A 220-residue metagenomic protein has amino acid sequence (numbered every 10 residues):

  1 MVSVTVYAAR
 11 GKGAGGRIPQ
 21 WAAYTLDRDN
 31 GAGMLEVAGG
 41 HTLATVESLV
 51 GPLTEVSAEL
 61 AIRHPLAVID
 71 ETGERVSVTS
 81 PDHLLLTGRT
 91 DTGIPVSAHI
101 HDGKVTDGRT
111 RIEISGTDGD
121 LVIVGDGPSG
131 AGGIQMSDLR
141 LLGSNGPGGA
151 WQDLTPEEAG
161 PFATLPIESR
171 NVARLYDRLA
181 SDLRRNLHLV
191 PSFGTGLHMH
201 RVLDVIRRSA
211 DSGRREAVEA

Functional and structural regions predicted by a protein language model:
M1-S77, G213: Predominantly a Rossmann-like dinucleotide-binding segment in NAD(P)-dependent oxidoreductases
M1-V4, A58, S97-I100, I123-D126: Beta-strand scaffold of nucleotide-dependent catalytic cores
G40, H99-G108: Glycine-rich phosphate/pyrophosphate-binding beta-alpha loops
L53, I94-P95, D118-D120: Structural motif
P65-E71, R75-S77, L85-T90, E113 (+1 more regions): C-terminal glycine/acidic-rich active-site capping loop/insertion
H99-G103, S115-T117, D126, E219: Glycine-rich Rossmann NAD(P)(H)-binding loop
I167, N171-L175, L203-G213: Stable alpha-helical structural segments in soluble proteins, enriched in small hydrophobic residues
L179, R214-A220: Terminal low-complexity tails and localization/encapsulation signals of metabolic enzymes
